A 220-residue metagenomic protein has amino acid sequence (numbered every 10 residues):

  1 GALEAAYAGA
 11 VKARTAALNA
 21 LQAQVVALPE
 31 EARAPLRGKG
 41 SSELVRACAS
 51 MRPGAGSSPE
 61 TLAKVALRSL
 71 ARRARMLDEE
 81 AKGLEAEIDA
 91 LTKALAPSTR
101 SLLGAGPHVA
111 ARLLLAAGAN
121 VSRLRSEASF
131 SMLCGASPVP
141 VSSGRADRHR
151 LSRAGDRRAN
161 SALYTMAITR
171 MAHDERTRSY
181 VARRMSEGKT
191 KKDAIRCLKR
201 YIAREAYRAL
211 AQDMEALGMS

Functional and structural regions predicted by a protein language model:
A2-S98: Glycine-rich, often acidic, oxyanion-interacting loops/wings at catalytic, nucleic-acid, or phospho-protein interfaces
E4, L67, L113, A162-A167 (+3 more regions): Short alpha-helical scaffolding segments that buttress acidic/His motifs in well-ordered protein cores
A17-L18, A81-K82, A119-S122, T169-T177 (+1 more regions): Short helix-capping/linker segments at secondary-structure and domain boundaries
L21-Q24, A34-G40, S142-A146, E175-A182 (+3 more regions): Short coil/turn segments at secondary-structure boundaries
S101, P107-E187, K191, S220: Phosphate-backbone recognition surface of nucleic-acid-processing proteins
M185-S220: Basic, amphipathic alpha-helical segments enriched in Lys/Arg and hydrophobic/aromatic residues
